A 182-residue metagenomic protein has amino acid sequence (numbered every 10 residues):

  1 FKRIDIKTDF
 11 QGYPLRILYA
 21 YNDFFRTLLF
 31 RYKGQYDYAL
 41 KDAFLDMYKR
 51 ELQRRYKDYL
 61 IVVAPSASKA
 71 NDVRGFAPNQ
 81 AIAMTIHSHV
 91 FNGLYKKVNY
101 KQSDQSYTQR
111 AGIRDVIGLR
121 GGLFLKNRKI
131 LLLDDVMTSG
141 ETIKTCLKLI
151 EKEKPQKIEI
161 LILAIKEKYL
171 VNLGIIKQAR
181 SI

Functional and structural regions predicted by a protein language model:
F1-L60, S68-V73, Y95-K129, A164-I182: Active-site-facing substrate-recognition patch
V63-P65, D134, I162-A164: Short beta-strand/turn micro-motifs composed of small residues that flank or help shape donor/cofactor-binding pockets
D72-H89: Substrate-recognition/cap helix-loop segment adjacent to the acidic, metal-dependent catalytic center of Asp-based
A81, T145-L149: Active-site signature of alpha/beta-hydrolase-fold catalytic machinery across serine- and Asp/Cys-nucleophile hydrolases
I86, I150-E151: Hydrophobic alpha-helical packing residues
N92, L132, I160-I162: Structural beta-sheet core signal
L132-C146: A phosphate-binding catalytic loop at a beta-strand-loop-alpha-helix junction that coordinates phosphoryl groups
K152-Q156: Conserved S-adenosyl-L-methionine
